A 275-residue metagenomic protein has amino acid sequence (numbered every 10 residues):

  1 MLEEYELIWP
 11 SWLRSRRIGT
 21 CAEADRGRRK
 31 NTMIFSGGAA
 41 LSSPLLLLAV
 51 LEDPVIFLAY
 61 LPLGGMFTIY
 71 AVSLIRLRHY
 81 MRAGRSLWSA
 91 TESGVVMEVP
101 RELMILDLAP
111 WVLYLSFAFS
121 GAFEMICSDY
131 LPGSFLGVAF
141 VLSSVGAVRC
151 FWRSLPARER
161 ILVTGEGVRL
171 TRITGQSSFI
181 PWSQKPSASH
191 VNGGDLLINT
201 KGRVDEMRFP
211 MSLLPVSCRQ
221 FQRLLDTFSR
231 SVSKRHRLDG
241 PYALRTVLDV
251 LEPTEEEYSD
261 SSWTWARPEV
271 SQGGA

Functional and structural regions predicted by a protein language model:
M1-A39, E52-F117: N-terminal membrane-targeting/pre-transmembrane regions
M1-G27, L238-A275: Actinobacteria-biased recognition of intrinsically disordered, low-complexity terminal regions
A49-A59, M125-G133: Membrane-helix interface and helix-disruption motif detector
P110-F135: Alpha-helical transmembrane segments and their membrane-interface junctions in multi-pass membrane proteins
F135-F151: Alpha-helical membrane-embedded segments
C150-G165: Cytosolic juxtamembrane helix at the C-terminal end of the final transmembrane segment
R160, I198-W263: A membrane-cytosol interface segment of integral membrane proteins
V168-L170, G175-G194: Phosphoinositide-dependent membrane-docking surfaces
